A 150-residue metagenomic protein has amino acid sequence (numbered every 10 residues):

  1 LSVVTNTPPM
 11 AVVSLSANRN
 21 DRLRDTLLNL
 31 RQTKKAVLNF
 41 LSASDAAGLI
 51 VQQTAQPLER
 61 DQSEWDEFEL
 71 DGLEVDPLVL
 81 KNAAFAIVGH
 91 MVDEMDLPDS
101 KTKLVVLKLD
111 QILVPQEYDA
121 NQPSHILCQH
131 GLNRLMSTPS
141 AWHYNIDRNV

Functional and structural regions predicted by a protein language model:
L1-V150: Basic, polyanion-binding surface patches
